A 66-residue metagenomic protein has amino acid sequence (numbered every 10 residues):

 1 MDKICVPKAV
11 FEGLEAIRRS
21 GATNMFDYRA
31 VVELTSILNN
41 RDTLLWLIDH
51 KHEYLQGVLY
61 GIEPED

Functional and structural regions predicted by a protein language model:
M1, Y60-D66: Short intrinsically disordered terminal tails
M1-Y28: N-terminal acidic leader/helix
Y28-I62: Short, charge-rich amphipathic interface segments used for partner binding and complex assembly
